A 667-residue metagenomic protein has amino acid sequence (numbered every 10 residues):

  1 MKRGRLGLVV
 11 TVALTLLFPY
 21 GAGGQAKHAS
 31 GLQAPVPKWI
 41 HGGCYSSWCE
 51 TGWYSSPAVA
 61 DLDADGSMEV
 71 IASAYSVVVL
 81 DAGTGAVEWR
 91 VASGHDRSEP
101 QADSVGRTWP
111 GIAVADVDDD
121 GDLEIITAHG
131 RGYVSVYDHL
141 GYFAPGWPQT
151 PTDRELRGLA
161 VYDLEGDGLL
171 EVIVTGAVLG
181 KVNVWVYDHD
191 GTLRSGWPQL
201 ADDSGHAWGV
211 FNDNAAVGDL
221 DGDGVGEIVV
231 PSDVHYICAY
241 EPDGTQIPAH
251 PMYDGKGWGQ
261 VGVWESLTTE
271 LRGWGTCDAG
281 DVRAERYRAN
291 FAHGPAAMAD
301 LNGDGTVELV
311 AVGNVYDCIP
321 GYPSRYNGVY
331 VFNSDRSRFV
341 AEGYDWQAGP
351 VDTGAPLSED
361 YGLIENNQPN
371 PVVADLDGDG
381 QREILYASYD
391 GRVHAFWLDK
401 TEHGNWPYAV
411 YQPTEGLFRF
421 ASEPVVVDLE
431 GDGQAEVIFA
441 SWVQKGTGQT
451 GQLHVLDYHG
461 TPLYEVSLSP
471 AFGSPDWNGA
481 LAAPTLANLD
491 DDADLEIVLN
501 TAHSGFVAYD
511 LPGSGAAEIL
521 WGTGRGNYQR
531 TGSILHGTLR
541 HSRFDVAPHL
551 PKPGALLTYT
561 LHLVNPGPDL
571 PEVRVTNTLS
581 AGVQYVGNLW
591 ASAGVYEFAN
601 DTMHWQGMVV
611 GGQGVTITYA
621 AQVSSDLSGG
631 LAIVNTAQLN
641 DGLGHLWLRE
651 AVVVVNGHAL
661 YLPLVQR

Functional and structural regions predicted by a protein language model:
M1-V10: Bacterial N-terminal signal peptides that target proteins for export
V9-P19: Bacterial N-terminal signal peptides
V10-V12, V443, Y585: Enrichment for repetitive, rod-forming helical segments
L16, Q260-V261, R649-V652: Short C-terminal domain-edge/linker segments immediately following a structured domain
Y20-G24: Sec/Tat signal peptide C-region and signal peptidase I cleavage site
Q25-T538: Extracytoplasmic/lumenal domain signature
H536-R667: Exported/extracytosolic protein signature
